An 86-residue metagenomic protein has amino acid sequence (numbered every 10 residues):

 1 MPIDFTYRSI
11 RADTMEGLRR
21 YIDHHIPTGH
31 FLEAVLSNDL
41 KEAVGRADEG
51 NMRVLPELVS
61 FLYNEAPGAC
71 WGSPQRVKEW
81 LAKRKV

Functional and structural regions predicted by a protein language model:
M1-P27: Short terminal alpha-helical segments
A12, A34-S37: Amphipathic alpha-helical repeat elements characteristic of tetratricopeptide repeat
Y21, A43-R46: Hydrophobic side-chain positions on well-ordered alpha-helices, corresponding to helix-helix packing/interface faces
I26-H30, G45-M52: Charged, low-complexity interaction regions
L40: IQ-motif-like calmodulin-binding regions
V54-V86: Amphipathic alpha-helical binding modules
